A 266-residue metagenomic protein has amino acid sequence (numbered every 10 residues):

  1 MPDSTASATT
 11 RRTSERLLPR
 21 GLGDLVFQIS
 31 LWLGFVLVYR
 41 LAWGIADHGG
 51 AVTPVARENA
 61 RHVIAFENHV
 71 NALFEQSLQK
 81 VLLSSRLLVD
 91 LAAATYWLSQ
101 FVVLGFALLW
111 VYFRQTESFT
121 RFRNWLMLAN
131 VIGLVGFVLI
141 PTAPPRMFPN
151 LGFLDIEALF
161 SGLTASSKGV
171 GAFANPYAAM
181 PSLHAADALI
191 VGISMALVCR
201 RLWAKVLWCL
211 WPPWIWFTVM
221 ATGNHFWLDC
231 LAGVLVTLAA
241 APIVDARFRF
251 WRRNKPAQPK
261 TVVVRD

Functional and structural regions predicted by a protein language model:
M1-T13, R253-D266: Short, intrinsically disordered terminal tails adjacent to the first/last structured region
P2-V102: N-terminal transmembrane-helix/juxtamembrane module of multi-pass inner/ER membrane proteins
P19, G23, F27, L31 (+3 more regions): Alpha-helical transmembrane segments of integral membrane proteins
L37, L41, N130-V138, L210-M220: Aromatic-anchored segments of alpha-helical transmembrane domains
G50-R61, Y112-A204, W251-R265: Membrane-interface loops
A94-L109, H184-G192: Hydrophobic alpha-helical transmembrane segments
P144-P149, N175-A179, W214-A240: Interfacial helix-loop-helix junctions of multi-pass membrane proteins
G192-A196, T237-D245: Hydrophobic transmembrane alpha-helices
